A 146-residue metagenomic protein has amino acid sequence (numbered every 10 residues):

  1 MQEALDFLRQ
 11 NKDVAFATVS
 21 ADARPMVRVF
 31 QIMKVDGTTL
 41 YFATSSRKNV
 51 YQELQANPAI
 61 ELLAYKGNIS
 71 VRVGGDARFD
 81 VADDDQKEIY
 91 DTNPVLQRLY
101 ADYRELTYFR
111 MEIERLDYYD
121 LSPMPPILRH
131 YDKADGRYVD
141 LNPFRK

Functional and structural regions predicted by a protein language model:
F7-D22, I60-A64: A short, Trp-centered hydrophobic/proline-enriched beta-strand micro-motif
N11, N57, N93: Acidic-histidine catalytic/liganding microenvironments
A15, T39-Y41, R72, D117: General beta-strand recognition
A17-F42: N-terminal leader/targeting helix
D22-R24, N68-I69, Y119: Short glycine/serine/proline-enriched coil/turn segments at secondary-structure junctions
M33-N68: A short mixed-secondary-structure module that forms the rim of ligand-binding clefts
R72-K146: Charged, gly/pro-rich active-site loop segments
